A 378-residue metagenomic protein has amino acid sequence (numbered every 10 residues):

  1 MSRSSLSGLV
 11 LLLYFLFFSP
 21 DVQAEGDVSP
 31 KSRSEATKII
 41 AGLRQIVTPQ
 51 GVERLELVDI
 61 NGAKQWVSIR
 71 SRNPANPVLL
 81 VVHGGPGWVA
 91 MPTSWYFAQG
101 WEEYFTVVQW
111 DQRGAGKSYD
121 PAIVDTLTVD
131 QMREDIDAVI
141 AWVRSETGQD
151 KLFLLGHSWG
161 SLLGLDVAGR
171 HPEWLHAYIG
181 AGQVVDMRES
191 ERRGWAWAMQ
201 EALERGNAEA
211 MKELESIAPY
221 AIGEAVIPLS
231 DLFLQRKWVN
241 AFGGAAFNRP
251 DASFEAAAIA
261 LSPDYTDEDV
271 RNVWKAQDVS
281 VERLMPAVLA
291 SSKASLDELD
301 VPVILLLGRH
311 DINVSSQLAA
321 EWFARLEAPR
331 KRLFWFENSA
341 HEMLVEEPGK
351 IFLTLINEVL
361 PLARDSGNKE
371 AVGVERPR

Functional and structural regions predicted by a protein language model:
M91-P92, G114-L127: Glycine-rich "HGGG/HGxG" loop immediately N-terminal to the catalytic nucleophile of the alpha/beta-hydrolase
E102-Y119: Conserved alpha/beta-hydrolase
R133-K151: Conserved acidic catalytic loop of the alpha/beta-hydrolase fold
D150-R188: Conserved hydrolase catalytic core segment
H176-A221: A catalytic-pocket lid/entrance helix-loop region that shapes and gates access to the active site across common
R205-A294, V301: Alpha/beta-hydrolase
L299, L305-L307: Short beta-strand/loop motif that positions the catalytic acidic residue of the alpha/beta-hydrolase fold
S339-P348: Catalytic histidine-centered segment of alpha/beta-hydrolase-like enzymes
